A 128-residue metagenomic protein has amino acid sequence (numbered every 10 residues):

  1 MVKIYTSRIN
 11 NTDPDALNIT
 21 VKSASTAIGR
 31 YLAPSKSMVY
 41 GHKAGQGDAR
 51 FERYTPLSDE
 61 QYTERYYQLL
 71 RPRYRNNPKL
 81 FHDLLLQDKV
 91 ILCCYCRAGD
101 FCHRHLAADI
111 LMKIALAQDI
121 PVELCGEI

Functional and structural regions predicted by a protein language model:
M1-I128: Residues lining hydrophobic/aromatic ligand-binding pockets adjacent to catalytic sites
